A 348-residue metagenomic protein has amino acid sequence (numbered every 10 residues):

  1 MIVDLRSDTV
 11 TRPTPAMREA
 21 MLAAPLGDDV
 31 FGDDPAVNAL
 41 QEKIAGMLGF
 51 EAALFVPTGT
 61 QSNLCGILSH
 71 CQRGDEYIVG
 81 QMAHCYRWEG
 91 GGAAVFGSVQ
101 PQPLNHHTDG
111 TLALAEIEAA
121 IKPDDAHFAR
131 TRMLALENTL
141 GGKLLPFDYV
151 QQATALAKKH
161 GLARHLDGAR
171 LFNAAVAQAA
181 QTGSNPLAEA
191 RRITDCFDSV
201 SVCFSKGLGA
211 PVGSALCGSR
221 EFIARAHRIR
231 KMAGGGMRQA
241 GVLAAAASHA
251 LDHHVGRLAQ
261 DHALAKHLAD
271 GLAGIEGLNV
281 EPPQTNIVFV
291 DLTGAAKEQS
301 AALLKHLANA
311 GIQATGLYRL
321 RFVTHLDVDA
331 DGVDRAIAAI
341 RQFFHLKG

Functional and structural regions predicted by a protein language model:
M1-A310, A314-V328, A336-G348: Conserved PLP-enzyme active-site core in the AAT-like
